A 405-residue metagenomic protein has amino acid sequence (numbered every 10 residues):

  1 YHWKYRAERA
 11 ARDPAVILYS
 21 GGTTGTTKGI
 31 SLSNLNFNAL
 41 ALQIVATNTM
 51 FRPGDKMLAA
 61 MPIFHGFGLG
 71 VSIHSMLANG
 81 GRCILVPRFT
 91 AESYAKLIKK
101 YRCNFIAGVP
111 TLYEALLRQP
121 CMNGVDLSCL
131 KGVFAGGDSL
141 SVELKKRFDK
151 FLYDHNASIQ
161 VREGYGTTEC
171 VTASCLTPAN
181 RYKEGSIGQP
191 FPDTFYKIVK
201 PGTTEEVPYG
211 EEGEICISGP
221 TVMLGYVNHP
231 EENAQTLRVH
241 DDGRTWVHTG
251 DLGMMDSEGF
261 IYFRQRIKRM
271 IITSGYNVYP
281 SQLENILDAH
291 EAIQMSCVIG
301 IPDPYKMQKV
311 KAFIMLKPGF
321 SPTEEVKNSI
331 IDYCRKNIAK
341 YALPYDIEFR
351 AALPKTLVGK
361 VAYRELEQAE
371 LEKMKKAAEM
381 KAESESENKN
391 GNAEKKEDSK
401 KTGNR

Functional and structural regions predicted by a protein language model:
Y1-Y19, T26, T49-K56: Conserved pre-ATP/AMP-binding loop-to-beta segment of ANL
P14, S20-T23, M57, I63 (+8 more regions): Conserved S/T- and glycine-rich ATP-binding loop of Class I adenylate-forming
N38-K56, F64-F105, A115, Q119-P120 (+1 more regions): Conserved AMP-binding/adenylation subdomain of ANL enzymes
C103-G108, L117-S186, F195: Gly/Ser/Thr-rich phosphate-binding loop
I106, G219, L224-G225, Q235 (+5 more regions): AMP-binding/adenylate-forming catalytic core of the ANL superfamily
Q189-D193, T203-R238, V278: Conserved ATP/PPi-binding loop(s) of AMP-dependent carboxylate-activating enzymes
T204, Y305, I338, R350-L371: Flexible lysine-rich "adenylation lid" loop at the C-terminal edge of ANL adenylation domains
I314, K360-R405: Phosphopantetheine-dependent thiolation modules in NRPS/PKS and related acyl-activating systems
